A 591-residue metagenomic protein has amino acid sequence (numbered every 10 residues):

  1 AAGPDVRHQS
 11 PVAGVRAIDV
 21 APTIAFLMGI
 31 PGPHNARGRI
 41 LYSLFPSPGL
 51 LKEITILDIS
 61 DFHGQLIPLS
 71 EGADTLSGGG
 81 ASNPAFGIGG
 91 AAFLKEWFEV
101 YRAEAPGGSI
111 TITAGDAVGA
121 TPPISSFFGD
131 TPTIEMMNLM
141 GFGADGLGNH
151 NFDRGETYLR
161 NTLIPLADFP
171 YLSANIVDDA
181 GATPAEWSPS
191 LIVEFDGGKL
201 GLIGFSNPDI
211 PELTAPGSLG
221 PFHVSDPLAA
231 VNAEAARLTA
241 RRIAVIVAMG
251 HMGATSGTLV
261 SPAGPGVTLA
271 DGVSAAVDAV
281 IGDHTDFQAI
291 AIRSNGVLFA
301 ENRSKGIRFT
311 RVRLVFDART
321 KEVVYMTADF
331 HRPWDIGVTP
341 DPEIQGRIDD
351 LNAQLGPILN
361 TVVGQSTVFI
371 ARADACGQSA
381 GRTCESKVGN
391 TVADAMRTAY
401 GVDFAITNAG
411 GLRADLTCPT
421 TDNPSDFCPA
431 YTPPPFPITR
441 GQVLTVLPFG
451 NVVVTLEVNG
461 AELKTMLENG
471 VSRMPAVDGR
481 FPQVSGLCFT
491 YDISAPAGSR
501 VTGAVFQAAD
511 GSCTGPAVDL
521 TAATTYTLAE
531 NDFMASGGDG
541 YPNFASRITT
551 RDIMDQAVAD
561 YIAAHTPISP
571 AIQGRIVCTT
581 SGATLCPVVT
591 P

Functional and structural regions predicted by a protein language model:
A1-L50: Feature captures the catalytic ectodomains and active-site-proximal regions of enzymes that hydrolyze or transfer
H8, L50-W97, L213, S218-L228 (+2 more regions): Catalytic centers of hydrolytic enzymes
I24, M28-G32, G197, R313-R319 (+1 more regions): Short, hydrophobic alpha-helical segments
M28-R37, H150-F152, D403-A409: Short, well-structured beta-strand/strand-turn elements
A36-G38, P262, R480-Q483: Short, glycine-/polar-rich solvent-exposed loops and beta-turns at beta-strand/coil boundaries
R37, L41, A167, P189 (+5 more regions): Residues that flank catalytic or metal-binding motifs in active/ligand-binding sites
Y42-S47, T111-V118, L412-L416: Acidic helix-start/capping segments at beta-turn-to-alpha-helix junctions
G49-T339, T383-A395, E457, S472-M474 (+1 more regions): Acidic, metal/ion-coordinating pockets
